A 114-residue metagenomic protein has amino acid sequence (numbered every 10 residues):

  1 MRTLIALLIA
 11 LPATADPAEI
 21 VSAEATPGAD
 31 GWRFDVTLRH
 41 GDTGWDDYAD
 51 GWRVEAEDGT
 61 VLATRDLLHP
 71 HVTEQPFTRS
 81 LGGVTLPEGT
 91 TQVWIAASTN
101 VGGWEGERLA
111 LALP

Functional and structural regions predicted by a protein language model:
M1-L7: Sec-dependent signal peptide recognition, specifically the positively charged N-region followed immediately by
A10-A13: N-terminal signal peptide c-region/cleavage motif recognized by signal peptidases
D16-D50: Short, surface-exposed binding/anchoring microloops in extracellular/periplasmic proteins
E24, T37, R53, G82 (+1 more regions): Residue-level recognition of well-ordered beta-strand positions that form the cores of beta-sheet-rich folds across
P27-D30, V54-V61, T85-T91: A short, structured loop/turn motif at beta-sheet edges
D46-V72: The feature marks short-to-medium sequence segments in extracytoplasmic or secretory-pathway proteins
A63-G103: Short, solvent-exposed, Trp/other aromatic-anchored flexible loops in extracytoplasmic proteins
W104-L113: Edge beta-strands of extracellular beta-sandwich domains
